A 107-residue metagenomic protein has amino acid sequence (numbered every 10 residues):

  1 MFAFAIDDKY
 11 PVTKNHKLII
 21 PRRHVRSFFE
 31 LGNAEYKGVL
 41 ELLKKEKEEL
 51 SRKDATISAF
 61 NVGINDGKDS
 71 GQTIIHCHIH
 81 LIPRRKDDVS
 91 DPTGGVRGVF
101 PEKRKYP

Functional and structural regions predicted by a protein language model:
M1-P107: HIT superfamily nucleotide-processing domains
